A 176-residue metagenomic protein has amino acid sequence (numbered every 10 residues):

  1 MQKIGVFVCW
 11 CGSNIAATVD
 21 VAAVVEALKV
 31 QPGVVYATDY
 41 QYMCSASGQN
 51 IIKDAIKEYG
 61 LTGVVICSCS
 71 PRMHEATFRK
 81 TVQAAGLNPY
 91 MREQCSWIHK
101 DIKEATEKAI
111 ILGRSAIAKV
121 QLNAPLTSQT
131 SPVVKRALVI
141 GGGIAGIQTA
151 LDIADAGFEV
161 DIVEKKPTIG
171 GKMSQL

Functional and structural regions predicted by a protein language model:
M1-L176: Residues forming the flavin
